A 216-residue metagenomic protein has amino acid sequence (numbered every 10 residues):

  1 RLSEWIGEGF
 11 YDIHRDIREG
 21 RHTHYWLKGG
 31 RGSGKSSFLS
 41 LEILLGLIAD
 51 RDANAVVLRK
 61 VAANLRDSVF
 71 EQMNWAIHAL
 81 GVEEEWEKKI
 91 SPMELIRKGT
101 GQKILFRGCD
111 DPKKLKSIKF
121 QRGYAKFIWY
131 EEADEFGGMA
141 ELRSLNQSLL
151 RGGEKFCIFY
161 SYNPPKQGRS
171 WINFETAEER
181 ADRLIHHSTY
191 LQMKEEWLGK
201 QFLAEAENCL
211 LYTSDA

Functional and structural regions predicted by a protein language model:
R1-S214: Phosphate/NTP-binding elements of NTP-utilizing enzymes
